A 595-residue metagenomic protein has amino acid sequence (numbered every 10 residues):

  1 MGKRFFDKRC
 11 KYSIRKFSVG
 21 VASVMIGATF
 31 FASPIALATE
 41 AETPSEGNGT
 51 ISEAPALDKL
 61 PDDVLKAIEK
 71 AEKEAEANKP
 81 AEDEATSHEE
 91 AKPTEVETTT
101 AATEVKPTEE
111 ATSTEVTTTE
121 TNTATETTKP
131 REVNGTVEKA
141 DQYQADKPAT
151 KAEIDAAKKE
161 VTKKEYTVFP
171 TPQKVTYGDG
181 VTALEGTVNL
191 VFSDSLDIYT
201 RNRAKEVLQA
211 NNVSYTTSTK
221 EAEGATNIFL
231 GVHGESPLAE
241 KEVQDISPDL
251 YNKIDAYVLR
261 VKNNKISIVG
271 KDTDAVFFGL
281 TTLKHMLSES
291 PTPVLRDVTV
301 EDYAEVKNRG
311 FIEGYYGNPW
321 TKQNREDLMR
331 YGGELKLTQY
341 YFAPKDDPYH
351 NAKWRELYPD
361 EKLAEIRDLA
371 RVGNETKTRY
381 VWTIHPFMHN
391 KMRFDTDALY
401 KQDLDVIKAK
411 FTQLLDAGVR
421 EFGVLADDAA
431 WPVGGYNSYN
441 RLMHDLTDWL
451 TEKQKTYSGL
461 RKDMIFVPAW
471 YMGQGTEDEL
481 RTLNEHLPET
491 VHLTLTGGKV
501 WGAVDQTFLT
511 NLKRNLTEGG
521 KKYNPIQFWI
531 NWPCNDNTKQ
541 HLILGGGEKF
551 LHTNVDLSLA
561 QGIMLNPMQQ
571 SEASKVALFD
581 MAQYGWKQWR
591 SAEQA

Functional and structural regions predicted by a protein language model:
M1-R4, K8-C10, I35-E165: Low-complexity, acidic Ser/Thr/Pro-rich repeat tracts that form intrinsically disordered stalk/linker regions of very
G2, R15-L37: Sec-dependent N-terminal signal peptides of Gram-positive bacterial secreted proteins and lipoproteins
K129-N263, T292-V300: Acidic, contiguous N-terminal accessory segments
Q244-D403, K410, D416-R420: Feature activates predominantly on carbohydrate-active enzymes
S288, A429-S591: Catalytic-core regions of glycoside hydrolase
N318-Y331, Q402-Q413, T476-L480, D505 (+2 more regions): Short, acidic/polar
E365-I366, V406-V419, N484-V500: Acidic, His- and aromatic-enriched active-site or binding-groove loops in soluble protein domains that engage sugars
Q594-A595: Catalytic domains of carbohydrate-active enzymes that cleave complex glycans
